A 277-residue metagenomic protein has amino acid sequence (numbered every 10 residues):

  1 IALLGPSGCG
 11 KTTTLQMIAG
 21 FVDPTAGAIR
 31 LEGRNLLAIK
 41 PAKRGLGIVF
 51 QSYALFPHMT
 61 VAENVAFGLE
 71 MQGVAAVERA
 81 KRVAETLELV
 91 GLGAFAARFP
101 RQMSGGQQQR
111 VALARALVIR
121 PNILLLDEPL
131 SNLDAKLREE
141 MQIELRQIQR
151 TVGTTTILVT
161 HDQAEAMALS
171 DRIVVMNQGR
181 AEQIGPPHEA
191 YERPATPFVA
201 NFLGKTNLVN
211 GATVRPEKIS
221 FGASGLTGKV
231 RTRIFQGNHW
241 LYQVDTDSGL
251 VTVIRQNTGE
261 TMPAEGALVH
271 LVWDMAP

Functional and structural regions predicted by a protein language model:
L4-P6: The feature captures the beta-strand-to-loop junction immediately N-terminal to the Walker
T12-L15, V111: ABC ATPase nucleotide-binding domain helices that frame the ATP-binding cleft
A19: Helix-to-loop junction immediately C-terminal to a conserved catalytic motif
V22-R30: Conserved post-Walker A/P-loop segment of ABC ATPase nucleotide-binding domains
A28, R34, R180: ATP-binding/catalytic-site motifs of ATP-hydrolyzing domains
E32-G33, Q72: ABC transporter nucleotide-binding domain catalytic core, centered on the Walker B motif
P41-A195: ABC ATPase nucleotide-binding domains
T206, T213-P277: Non-catalytic connector elements of ABC transporters
